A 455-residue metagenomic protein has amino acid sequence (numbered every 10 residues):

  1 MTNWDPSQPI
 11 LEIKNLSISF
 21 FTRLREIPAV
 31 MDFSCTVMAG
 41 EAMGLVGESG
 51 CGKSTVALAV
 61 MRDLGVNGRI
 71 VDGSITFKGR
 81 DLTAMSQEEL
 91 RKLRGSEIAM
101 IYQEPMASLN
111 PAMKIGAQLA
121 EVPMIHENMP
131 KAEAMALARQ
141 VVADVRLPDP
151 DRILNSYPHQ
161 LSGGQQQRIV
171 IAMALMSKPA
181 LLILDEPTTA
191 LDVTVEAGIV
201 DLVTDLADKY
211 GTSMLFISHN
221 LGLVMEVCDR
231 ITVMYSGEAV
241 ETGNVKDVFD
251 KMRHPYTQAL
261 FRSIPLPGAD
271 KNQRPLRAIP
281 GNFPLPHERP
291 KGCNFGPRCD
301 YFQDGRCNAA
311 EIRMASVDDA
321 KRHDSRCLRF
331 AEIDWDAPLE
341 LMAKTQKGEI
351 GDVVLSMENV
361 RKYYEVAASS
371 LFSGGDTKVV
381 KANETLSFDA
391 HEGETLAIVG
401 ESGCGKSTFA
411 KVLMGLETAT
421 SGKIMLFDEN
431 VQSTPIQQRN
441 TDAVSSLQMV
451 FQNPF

Functional and structural regions predicted by a protein language model:
M1-D250, A331-F455: ABC transporter nucleotide-binding domains
W4, Q8, N244-V354, A367 (+1 more regions): Charged, flexible cofactor/metal-binding loops and thiol motifs
